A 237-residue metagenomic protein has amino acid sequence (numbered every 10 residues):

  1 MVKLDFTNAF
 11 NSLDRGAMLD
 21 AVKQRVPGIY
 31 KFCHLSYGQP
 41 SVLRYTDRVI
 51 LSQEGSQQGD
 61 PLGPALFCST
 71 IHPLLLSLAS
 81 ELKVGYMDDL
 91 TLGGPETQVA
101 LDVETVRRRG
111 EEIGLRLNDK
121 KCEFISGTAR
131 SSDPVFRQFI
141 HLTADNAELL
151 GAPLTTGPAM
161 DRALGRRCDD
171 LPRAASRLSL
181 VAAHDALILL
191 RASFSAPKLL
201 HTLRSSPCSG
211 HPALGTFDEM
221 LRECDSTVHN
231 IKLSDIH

Functional and structural regions predicted by a protein language model:
K3-F6, E81-D89, S205-E223: Short alpha-helical "patches" and their helix-cap loops
K3-V103, L115, K120, S126-G127: Conserved polymerase palm-domain catalytic core
T7-N11, G55-A65, G93-T97, P158-R166 (+2 more regions): Conserved, non-catalytic sequence blocks in retroelement Pol enzymes and Pol-derived host proteins
L19, S52, E104, R108-P207: A conserved non-catalytic segment of reverse transcriptases and RNA-directed RNA polymerases corresponding to the late
H34-I50, R167-P172, H229-H237: Active-site-adjacent bridging/hinge elements
S69-L74, F194, K198, T202 (+2 more regions): Amphipathic alpha-helical segments in well-ordered regions
A100-E104, C168, P172, A213-M220: Well-ordered, non-membrane alpha-helical segments in soluble/globular domains
G215-H237: A terminal-accessory region detector
